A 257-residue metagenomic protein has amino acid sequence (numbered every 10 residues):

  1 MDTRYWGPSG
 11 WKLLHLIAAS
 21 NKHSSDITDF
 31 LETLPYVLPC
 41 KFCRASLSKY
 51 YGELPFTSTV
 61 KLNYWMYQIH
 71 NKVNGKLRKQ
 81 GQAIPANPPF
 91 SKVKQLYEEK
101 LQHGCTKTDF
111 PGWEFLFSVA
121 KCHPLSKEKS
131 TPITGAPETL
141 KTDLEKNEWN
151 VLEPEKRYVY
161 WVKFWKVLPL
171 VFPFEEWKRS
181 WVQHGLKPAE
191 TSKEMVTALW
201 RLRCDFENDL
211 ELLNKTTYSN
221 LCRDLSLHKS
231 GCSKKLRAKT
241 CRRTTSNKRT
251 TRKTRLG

Functional and structural regions predicted by a protein language model:
M1-V37, K41-G257: Mid-to-C-terminal functional-domain signal that highlights helix-capping/loop sites within ligand-binding modules
